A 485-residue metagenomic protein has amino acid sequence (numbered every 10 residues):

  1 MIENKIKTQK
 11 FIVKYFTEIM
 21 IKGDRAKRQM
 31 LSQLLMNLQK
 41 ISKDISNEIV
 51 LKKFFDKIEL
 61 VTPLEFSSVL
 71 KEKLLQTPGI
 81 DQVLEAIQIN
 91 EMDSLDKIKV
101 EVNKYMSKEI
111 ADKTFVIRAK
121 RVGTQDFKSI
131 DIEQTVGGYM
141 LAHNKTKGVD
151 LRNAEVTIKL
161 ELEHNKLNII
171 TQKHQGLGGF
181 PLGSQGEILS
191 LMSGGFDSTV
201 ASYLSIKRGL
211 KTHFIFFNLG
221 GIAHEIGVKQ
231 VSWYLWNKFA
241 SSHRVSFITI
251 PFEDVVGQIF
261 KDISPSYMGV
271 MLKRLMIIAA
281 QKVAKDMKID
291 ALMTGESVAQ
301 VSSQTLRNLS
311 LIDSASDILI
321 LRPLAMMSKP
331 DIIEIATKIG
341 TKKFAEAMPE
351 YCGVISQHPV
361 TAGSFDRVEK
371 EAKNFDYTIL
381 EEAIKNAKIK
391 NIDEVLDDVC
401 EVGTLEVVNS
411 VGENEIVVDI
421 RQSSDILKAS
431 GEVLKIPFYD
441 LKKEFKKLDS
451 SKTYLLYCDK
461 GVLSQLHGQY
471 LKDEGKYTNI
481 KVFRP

Functional and structural regions predicted by a protein language model:
M1-L189, S202-S246, S314, A362-G363 (+5 more regions): RNA-binding accessory domains that recognize and position tRNA/RNA substrates
S46-I49, I289-Q304, D313-A315, A325 (+1 more regions): Mid-to-C-terminal catalytic subdomains of enzymes that bind/position adenosyl phosphate moieties or nucleic-acid
T135-M140, K173-Q185, F239, S264-P330 (+1 more regions): Active-site adenylate/phosphate-handling loop in enzymes that bind or generate adenylated species
E187, K211-F214, S246, D290 (+4 more regions): Residues at the starts of beta-strands that form the adenosine-phosphate
D197-S202, S464-L466: Short glycine/serine/threonine-rich phosphate/pyrophosphate-binding segments that cradle anionic phosphate groups
W233-D262, P349, V354: A conserved beta-strand->alpha-helix junction
V407-Y454: Positively charged, proline/Ser/Thr-rich regional signature most characteristic of the Rhodanese/CDC25-like
K442-P485: Catalytic cysteine-centered active loop of the rhodanese-like fold, especially the PTP/DSP P-loop
